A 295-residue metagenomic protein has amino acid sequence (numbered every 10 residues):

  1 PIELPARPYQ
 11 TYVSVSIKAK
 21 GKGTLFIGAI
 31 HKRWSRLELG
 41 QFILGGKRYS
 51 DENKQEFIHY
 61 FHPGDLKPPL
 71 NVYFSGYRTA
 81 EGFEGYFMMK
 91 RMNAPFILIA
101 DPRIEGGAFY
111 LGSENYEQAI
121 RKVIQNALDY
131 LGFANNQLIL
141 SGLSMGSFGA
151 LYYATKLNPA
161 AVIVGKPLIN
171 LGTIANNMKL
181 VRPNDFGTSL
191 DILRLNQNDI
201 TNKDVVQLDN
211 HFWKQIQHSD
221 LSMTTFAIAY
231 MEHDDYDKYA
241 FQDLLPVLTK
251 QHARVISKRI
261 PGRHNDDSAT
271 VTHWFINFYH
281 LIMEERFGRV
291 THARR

Functional and structural regions predicted by a protein language model:
P1-G45: Beta-strand-enriched, solvent-exposed domains that form extended recognition/catalytic surfaces
Y9, R91-I97, A134, P246-R259: Structural alpha-beta junctions
G45-A94, L98-E105, I228: Short, surface-exposed "cap/lid" segments of acyl-processing enzymes
Y110-F133: Alpha/beta-hydrolase active-site loop
G132-G146: Alpha/beta-hydrolase fold nucleophile elbow
G149-Y153: Hydrolases whose catalytic domains are alpha/beta-hydrolase-1, hotdog thioesterase, or metallo-beta-lactamase-like
T155-Q197: Hydrolase active-site cap/lid region
V181-K258, H264-R294: The feature captures the conserved acid-bearing segment of alpha/beta-hydrolase catalytic domains
